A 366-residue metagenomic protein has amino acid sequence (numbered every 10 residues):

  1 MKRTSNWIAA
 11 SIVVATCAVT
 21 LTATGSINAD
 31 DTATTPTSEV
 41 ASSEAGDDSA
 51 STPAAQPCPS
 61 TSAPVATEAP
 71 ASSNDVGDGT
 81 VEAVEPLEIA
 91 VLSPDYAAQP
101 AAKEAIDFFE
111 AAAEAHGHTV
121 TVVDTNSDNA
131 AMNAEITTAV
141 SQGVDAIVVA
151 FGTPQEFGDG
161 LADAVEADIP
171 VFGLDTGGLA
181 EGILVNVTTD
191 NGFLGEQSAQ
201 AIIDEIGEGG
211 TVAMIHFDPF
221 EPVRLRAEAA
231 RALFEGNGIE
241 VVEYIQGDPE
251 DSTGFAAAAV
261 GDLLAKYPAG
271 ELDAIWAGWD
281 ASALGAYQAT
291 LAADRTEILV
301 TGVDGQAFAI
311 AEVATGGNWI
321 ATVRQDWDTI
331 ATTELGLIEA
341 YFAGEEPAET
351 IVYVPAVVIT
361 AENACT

Functional and structural regions predicted by a protein language model:
K2-V13, L21-T366: A residue-level marker of the well-folded mature domains of exported/periplasmic proteins
